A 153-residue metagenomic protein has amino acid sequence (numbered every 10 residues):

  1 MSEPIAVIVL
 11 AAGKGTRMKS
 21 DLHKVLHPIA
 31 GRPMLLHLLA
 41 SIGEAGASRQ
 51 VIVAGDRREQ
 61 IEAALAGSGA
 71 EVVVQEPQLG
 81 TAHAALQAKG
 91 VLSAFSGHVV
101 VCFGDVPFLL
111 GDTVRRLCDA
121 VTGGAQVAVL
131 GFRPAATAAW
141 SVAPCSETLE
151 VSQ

Functional and structural regions predicted by a protein language model:
M1-A6, P28, R32-D119: Conserved N-terminal catalytic core of the sugar/cofactor nucleotidyltransferase
M1-S20: N-terminal nucleotide-binding beta1-loop-alpha1 segment
P4, D21, A63, T148-V151: Intrinsic disorder/low-complexity segments enriched in polar/small residues
A11, A54, F103, G131-F132: Short beta-strand/turn micro-motifs composed of small residues that flank or help shape donor/cofactor-binding pockets
G15-R17, P107, T137: Short, acidic Gly/Pro/Ser/Thr-rich loop/turn segments
S20-D21, T113: Short, function-defining helix-loop hinge/capping sites that tune catalysis or transport
L22-L26: Short glycine-enriched, charge-decorated loop/helix-capping segments at active-site entrances that position
E59, S68, L109-Q153: Conserved core of the sugar-phosphate nucleotidyltransferase
